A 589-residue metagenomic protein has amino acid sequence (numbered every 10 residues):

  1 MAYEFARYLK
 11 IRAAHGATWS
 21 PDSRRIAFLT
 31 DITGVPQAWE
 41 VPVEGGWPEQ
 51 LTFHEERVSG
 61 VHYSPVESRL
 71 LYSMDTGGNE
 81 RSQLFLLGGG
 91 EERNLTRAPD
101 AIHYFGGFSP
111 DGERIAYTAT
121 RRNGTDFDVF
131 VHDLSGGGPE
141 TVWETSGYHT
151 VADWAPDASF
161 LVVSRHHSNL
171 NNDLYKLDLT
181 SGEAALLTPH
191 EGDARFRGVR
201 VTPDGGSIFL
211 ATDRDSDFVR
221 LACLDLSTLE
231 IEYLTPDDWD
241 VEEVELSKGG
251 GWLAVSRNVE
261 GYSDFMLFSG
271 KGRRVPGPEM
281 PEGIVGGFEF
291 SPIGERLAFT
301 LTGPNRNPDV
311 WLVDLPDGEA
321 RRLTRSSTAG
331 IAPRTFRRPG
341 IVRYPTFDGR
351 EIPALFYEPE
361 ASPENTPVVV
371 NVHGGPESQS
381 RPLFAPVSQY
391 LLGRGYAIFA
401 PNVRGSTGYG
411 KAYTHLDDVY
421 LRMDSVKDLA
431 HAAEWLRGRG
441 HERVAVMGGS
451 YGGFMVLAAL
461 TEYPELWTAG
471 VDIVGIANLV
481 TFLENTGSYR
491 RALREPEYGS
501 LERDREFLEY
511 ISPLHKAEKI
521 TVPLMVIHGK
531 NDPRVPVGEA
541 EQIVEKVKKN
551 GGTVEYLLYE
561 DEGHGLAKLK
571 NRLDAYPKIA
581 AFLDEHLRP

Functional and structural regions predicted by a protein language model:
M1, E245-G250, L267-K271, P276 (+7 more regions): Extracellular/periplasmic ectodomains of large secreted or surface enzymes and adhesion receptors
M1-A14, V41-S59, G77, L87-I102 (+8 more regions): Multi-bladed beta-propeller domains
E4-W39, V61-H62: Beta-strand-rich domains and repeat architectures in extracellular enzymes and scaffolds, especially beta-propellers
A17-R25, V61-R69, G106-R114, A152-F160 (+4 more regions): Blade-terminus and WD-like Trp-Asp/Gly-His loop motifs, strongest in beta-propeller folds
I26-T33, L51-T52, L70-G78, T96 (+12 more regions): Beta-strand C-termini and the immediately following turn/loop, strongest in propeller blades
G34-W39, N79-F85, G124-F130, L170-Y175 (+3 more regions): Structural motif
R325-A445, G449-S450, A458, E462 (+1 more regions): Cap/lid segment of the alpha/beta-hydrolase catalytic domain
V403-P589: Active-site-proximal cap/loop segments of hydrolase catalytic domains
